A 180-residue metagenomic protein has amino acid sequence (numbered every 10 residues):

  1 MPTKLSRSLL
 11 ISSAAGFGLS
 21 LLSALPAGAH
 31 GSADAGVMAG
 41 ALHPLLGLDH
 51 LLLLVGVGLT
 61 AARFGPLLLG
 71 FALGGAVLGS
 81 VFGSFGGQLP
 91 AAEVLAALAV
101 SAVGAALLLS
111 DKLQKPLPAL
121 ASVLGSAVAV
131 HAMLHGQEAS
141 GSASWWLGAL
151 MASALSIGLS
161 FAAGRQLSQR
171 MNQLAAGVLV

Functional and structural regions predicted by a protein language model:
P2-V180: Membrane metalloprotein/metal-transporter helix-bundle signature
